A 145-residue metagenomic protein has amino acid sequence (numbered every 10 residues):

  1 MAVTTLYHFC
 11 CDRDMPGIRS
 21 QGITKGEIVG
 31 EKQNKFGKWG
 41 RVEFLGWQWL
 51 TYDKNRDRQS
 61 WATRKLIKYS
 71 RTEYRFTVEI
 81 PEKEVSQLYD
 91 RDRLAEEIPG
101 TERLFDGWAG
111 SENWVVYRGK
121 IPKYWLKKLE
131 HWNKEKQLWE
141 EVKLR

Functional and structural regions predicted by a protein language model:
M1-W47: ADP-ribose/NAD+-binding catalytic cleft of ART/PARP-like enzymes
Y7-C11, L50-K54, F76-P81: Short His-Asn-centered micro-motif
G17-Q21, S60-R64, Y89-D90: A short secondary-structure junction signal
I23, Q48-K54, V142: Generic low-polarity alpha-helical segments
G30, L66-R145: Active-site and NAD+-binding cores of ADP-ribose-processing enzymes
E43-G46, T51, R71-E73: Short connector loops at helix/strand junctions that flank enzyme active sites, especially segments positioning acidic
K54-Y69: Short active-site loop/helix that positions an aromatic residue
